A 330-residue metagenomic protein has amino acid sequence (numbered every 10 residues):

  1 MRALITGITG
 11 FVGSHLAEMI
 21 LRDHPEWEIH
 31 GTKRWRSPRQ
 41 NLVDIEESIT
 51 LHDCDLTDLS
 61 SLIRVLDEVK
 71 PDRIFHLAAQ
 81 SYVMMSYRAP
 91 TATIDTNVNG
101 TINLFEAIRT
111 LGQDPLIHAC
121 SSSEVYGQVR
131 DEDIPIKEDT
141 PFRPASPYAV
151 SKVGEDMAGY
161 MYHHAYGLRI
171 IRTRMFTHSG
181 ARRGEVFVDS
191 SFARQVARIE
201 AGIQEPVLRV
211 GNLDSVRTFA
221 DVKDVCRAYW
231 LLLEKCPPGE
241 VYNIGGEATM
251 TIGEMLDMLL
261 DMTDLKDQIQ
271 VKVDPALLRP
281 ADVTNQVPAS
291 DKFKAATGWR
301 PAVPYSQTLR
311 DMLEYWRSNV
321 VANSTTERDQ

Functional and structural regions predicted by a protein language model:
A3-D23: N-terminal Rossmann NAD(P)H-binding glycine-rich loop of SDR-like oxidoreductase domains
F11, D23, W27, Y305-Q330: Amphipathic terminal alpha-helices
G31, V207-L208, N212, V241-Y242 (+3 more regions): C-terminal "lid/loop" region of Rossmann-like NAD(P)-dependent oxidoreductases
Q40, V129-P135, M157-T218, V222-L233 (+2 more regions): NAD(P)-dependent short-chain dehydrogenase/reductase
D44, V222, V241, P275-R300 (+2 more regions): Conserved C-terminal active-site "lid" loop/helix of NAD(P)H-dependent oxidoreductases that clamps the redox cofactor
D53-T96: NAD(P)H-binding glycine-rich loop region in Rossmannoid oxidoreductase-like domains and their noncatalytic homologs
R88-N103, T110, L116, E124-R172 (+1 more regions): Catalytic helix-loop patch of NAD(P)-dependent Rossmann-fold dehydrogenases
V225, Y229, I244, M255 (+2 more regions): Non-catalytic, hydrophobic alpha-helical segments
